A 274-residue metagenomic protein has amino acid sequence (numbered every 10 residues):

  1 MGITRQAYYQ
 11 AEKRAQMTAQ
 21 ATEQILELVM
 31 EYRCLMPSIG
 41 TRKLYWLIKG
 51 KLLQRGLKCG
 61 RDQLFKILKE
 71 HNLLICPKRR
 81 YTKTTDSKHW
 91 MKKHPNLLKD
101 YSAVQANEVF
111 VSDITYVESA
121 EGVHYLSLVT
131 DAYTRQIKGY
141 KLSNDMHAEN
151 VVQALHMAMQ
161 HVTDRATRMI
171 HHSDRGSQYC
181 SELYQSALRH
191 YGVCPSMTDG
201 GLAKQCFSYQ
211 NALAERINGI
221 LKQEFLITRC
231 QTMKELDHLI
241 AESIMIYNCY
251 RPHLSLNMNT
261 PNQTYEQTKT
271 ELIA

Functional and structural regions predicted by a protein language model:
M1, Y8, V29, L44 (+15 more regions): Mobile genetic element proteins and their domesticated derivatives, centered on retroelements and DNA transposons
M1-A15, P37, L239-N257: K/E-rich alpha-helical interaction surfaces of small helical-bundle regulatory domains
I3-A7, Q24, N150, A154 (+5 more regions): Generic alpha-helical secondary structure signal
R5-Q105, L202-S208, P261-T270: Basic, flexible linker segments flanking DNA-binding modules in nucleic acid-interacting mobile-element proteins
T85-S87, S173-R175, S181-Q185, M197-K222 (+2 more regions): RNase H-like two-metal-ion nuclease catalytic core shared by retroviral integrases and related mobile-element nucleases
K99, A103-K138, N144: An active-site-proximal beta-strand-loop segment
G122, K141-D164, C180: Active-site beta-loop-alpha junctions of metal-dependent nucleic acid enzymes, especially the RNase H-like/DDE
R189-Y191, G219-A274: C-terminal domain-tail junction helix/linker
